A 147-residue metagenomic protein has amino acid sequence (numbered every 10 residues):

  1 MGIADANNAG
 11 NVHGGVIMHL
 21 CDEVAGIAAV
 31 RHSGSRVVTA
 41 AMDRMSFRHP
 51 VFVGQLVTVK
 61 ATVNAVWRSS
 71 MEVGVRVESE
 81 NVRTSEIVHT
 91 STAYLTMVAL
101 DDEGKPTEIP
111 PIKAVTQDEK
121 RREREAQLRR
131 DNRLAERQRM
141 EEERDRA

Functional and structural regions predicted by a protein language model:
M1-G2: Short amphipathic
D5: Surface-exposed, Lys/Arg-rich phosphate-binding patches that contact polyanionic backbones
G10: Anion-recognition interface
H13: Conserved G/P- and acidic residue-centered "switch" motifs that form tight phosphate/ATP-binding loops in soluble
V16-G34: Active-site helix/loop of acyl-thioester processing domains in fatty-acid/polyketide metabolism, spanning hotdog-fold
G34-F52: Small beta-barrel nucleic-acid-binding modules, principally OB-folds
F52-L56, N64-A147: HotDog/MaoC-like acyl-thioester-processing domains
